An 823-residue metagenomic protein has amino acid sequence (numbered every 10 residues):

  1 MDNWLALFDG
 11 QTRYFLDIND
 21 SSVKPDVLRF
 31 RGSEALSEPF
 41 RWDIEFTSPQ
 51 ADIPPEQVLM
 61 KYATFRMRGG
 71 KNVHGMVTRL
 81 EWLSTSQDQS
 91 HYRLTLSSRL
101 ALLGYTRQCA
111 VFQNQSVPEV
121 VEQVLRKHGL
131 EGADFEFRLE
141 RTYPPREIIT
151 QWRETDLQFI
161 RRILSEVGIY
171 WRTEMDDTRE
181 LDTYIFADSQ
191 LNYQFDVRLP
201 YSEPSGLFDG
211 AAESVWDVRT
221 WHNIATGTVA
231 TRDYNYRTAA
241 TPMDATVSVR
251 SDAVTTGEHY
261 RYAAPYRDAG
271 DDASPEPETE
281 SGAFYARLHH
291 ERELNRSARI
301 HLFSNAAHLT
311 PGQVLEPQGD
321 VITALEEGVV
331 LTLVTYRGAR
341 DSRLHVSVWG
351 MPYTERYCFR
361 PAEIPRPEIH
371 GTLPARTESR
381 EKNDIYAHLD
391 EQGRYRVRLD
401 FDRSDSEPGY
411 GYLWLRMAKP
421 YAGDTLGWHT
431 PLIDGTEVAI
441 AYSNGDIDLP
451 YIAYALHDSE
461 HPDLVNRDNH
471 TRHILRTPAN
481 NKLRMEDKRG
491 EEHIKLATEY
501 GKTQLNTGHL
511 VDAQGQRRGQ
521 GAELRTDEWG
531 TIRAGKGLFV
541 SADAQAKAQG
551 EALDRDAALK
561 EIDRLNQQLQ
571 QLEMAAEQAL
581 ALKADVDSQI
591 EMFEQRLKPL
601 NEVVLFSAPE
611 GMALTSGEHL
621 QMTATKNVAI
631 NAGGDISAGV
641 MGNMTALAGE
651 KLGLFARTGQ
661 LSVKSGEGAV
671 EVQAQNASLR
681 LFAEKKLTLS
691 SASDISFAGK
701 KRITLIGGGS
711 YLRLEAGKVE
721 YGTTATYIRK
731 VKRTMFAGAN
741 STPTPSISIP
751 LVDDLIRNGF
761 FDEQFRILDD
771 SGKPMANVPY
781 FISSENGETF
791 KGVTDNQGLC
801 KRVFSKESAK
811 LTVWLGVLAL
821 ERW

Functional and structural regions predicted by a protein language model:
M1-W823: Amphipathic alpha-helical and helix-coil boundary elements used as assembly and membrane-proximal scaffolds
